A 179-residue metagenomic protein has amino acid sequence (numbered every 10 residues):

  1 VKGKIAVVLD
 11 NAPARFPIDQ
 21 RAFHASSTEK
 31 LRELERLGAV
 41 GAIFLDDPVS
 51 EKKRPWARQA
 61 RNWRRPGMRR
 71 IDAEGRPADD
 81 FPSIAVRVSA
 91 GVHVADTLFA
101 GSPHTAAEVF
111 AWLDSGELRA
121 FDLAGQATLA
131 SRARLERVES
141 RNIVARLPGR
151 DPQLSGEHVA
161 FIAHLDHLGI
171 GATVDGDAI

Functional and structural regions predicted by a protein language model:
V1-A78, P148, S155-G156, H167 (+1 more regions): Extracellular/luminal Protease-associated
P77-I179: Soluble metallo-hydrolase cores and metallopeptidase-like ectodomains found primarily in the secretory/periplasmic
